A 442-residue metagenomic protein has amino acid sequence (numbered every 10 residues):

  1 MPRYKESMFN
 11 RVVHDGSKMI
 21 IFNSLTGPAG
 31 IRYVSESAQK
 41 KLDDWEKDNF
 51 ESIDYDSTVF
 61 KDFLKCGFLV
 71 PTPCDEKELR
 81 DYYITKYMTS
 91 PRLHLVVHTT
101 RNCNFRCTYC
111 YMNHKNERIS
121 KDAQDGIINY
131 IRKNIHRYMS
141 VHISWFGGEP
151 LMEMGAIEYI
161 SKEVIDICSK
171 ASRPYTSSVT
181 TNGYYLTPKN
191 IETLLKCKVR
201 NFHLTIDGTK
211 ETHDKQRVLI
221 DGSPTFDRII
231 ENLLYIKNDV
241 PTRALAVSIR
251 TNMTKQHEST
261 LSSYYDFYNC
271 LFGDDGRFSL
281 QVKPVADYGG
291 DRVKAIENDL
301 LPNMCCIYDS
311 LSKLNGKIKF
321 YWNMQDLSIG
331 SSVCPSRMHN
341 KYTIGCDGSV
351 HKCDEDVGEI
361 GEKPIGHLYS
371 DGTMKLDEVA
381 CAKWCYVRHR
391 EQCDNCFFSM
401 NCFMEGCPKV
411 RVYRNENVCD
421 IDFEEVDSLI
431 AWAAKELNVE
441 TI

Functional and structural regions predicted by a protein language model:
E6-Y33, D56-V96: N-terminal [4Fe-4S]-dependent radical SAM core
S24, I344-G345: Short, acidic, Ser/Thr-enriched surface-loop or helix-capping motifs
E78-E192, C197-R200: Conserved alpha-helical substructure of the radical SAM core
N102-M112, K352-E355, R390-K409: Local cysteine-cluster metal-coordination motifs and their immediate loop/turn environment, predominantly Fe-S cluster
C110-D122, I360, M400-A431: Iron-sulfur (Fe-S) cluster-binding segments and ferredoxin-like electron-carrier domains, especially [2Fe-2S]
Y130-E149, C419-I442: Short Fe-S-cluster ligation motifs
E211-I230, L234-R337, C346-D347, K363: Radical SAM enzyme [4Fe-4S]-AdoMet core and its adjacent flexible, acidic and glycine-rich loops/tails across
N298-S328, E355-F403: C-terminal accessory region of radical SAM enzymes
